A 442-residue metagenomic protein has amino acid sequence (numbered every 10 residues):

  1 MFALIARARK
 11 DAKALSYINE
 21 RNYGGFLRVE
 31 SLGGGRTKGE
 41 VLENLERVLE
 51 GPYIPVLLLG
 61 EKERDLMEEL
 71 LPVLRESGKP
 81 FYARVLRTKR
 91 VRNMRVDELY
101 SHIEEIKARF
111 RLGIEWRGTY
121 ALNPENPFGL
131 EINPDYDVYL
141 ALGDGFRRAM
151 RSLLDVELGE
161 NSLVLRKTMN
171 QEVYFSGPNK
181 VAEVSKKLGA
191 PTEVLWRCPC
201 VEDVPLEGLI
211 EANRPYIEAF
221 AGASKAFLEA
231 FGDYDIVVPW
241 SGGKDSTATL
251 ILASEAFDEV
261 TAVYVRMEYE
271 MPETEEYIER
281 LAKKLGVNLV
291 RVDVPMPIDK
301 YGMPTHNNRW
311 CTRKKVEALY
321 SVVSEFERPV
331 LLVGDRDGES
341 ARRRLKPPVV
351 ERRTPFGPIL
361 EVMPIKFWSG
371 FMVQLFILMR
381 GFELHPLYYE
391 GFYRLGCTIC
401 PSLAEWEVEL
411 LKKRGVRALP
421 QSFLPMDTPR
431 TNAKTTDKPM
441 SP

Functional and structural regions predicted by a protein language model:
M1-P239, K244-P442: Nucleotide-activated chemistry modules centered on ATP-dependent adenylation/adenylyltransferase
